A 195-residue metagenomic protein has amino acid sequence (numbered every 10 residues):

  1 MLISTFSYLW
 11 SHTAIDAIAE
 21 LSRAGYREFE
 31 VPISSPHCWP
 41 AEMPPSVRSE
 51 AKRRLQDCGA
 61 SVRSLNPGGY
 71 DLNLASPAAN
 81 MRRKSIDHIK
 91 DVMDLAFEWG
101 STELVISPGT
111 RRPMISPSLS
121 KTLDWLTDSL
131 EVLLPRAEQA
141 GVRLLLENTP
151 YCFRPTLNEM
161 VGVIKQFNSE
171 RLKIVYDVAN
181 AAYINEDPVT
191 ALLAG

Functional and structural regions predicted by a protein language model:
M1-S7, F29-V31, V62-P67, L104-I106 (+2 more regions): Hydrophobic faces of well-ordered beta-strands that scaffold small-molecule active sites in alpha/beta enzyme cores
I3-I18: Short, Lys/Arg-rich amphipathic segments at extreme N-termini
F6-W10, P32-P36, P67-Y70, G109-R111 (+2 more regions): Active-site beta-loop-alpha junctions enriched in small/polar residues
I15-A17, R54-S61, L74-I174, Y183: Active-site acidic/histidine proton-transfer and metal-coordination neighborhood in alpha/beta enzyme cores
I15-S34, G100: Catalytic domains of carbohydrate-active enzymes, especially glycoside hydrolases
E30-Q56, P108-S118: Glycine-rich, proline-tolerant flexible connector loops at the mouths of alpha/beta enzymes
S46-V47, T122, G162-V163, A191-L193: Glycine-rich, phosphate-binding/catalytic loops in enzymes
N185-G195: A short alpha/beta connector and helix-capping loop motif
